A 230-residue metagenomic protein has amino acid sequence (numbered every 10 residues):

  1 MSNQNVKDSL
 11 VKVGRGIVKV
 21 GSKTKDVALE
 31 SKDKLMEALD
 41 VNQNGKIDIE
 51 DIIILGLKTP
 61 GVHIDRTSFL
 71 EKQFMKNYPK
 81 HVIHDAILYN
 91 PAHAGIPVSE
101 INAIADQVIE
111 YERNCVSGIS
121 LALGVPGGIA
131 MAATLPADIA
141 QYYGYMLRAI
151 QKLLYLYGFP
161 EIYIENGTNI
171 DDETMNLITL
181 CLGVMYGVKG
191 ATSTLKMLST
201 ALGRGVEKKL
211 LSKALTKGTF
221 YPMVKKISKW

Functional and structural regions predicted by a protein language model:
M1-S120, Y145-Y186, A191-W230: Terminal, membrane-proximal amphipathic helices and intrinsically disordered targeting/regulatory segments
I119-Q141: Conserved phosphate/anionic-ligand binding catalytic regions in large, soluble enzymes, centered on
